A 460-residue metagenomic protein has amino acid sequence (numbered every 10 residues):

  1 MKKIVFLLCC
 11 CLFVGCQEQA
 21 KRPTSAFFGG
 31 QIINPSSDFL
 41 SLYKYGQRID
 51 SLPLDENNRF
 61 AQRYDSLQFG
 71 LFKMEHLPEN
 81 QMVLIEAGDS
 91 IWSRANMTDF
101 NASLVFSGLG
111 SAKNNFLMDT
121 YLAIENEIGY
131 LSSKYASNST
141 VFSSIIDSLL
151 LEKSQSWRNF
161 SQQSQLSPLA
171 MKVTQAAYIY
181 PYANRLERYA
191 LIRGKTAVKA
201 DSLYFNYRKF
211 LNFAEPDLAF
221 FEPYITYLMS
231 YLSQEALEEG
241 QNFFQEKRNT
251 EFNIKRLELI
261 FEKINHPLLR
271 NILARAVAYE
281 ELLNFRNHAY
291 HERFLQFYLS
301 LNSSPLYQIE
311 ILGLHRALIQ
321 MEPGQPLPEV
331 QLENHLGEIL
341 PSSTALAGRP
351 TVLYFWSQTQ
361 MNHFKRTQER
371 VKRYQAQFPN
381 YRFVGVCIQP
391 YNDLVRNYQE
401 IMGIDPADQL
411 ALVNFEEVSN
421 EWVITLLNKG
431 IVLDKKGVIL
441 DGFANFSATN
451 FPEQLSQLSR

Functional and structural regions predicted by a protein language model:
M1-F27, G442, S459-R460: Bacterial Sec-dependent N-terminal signal peptides
C16-A170: A non-transmembrane, solvent-exposed segment enriched in polar/low-complexity residues
G46-R48, P326, T425-L427: Short, small/polar residue-rich loop motifs at catalytic or cofactor-binding pockets
M97-S342, G348: Oxidative protein folding and maturation machinery
L340-V371, R382-V384: Short active-site neighborhood of thiol/selenol oxidoreductases, capturing the structured segment around
N362-M402, N414-S419: Structural microenvironment flanking redox-active thiols in thiol-disulfide oxidoreductases
Q399-K435: Short, internal strand/loop/helix patches that form the active-site neighborhood or redox-interaction surface
V432-R460: Thiol-/selenol-based redox modules, centered on thioredoxin-like and closely related oxidoreductase domains
